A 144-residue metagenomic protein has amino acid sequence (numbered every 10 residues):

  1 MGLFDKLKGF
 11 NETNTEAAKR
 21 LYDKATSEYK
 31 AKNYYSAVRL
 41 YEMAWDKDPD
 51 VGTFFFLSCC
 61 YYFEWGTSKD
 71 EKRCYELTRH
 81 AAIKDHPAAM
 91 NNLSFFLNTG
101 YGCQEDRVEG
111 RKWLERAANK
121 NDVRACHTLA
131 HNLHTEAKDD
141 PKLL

Functional and structural regions predicted by a protein language model:
L3-R20: TPR-adjacent "capping" and linker segments in tetratricopeptide-repeat scaffold/adaptor proteins
E16, K47-D50, F63-W65, D70 (+5 more regions): Short helix-capping/linker turns of helical repeat alpha-solenoids
E16-D46: Alpha-helical segment of the N-proximal tetratricopeptide repeat
K24-S27, F54-F63, N92-T99, T128-E136: Hydrophobic face of amphipathic alpha-helices that form TPR/SEL1-like repeat modules and related alpha-solenoid
